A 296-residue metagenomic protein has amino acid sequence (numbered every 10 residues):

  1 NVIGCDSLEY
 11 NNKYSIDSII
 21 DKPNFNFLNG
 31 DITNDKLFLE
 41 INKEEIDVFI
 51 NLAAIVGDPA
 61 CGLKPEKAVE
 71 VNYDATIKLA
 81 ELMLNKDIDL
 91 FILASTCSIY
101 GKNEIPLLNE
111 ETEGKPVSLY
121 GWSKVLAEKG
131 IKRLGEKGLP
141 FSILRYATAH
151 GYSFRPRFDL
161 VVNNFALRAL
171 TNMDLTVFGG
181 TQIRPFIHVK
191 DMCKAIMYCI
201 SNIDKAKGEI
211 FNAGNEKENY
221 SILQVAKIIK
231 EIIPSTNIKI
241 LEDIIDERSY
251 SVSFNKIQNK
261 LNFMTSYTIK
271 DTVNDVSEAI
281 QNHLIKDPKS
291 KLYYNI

Functional and structural regions predicted by a protein language model:
N1-P140, R145: N-terminal Rossmann-like NAD(P)+-binding domain of SDR-like oxidoreductases, especially those catalyzing
Y14-D17, E104-P106, F154-R157, V189-K190 (+2 more regions): Short aromatic-enriched loop/helix-cap "lid" or pocket-rim segments at secondary-structure transitions that line
T33, I99-Y100, A149-G151, M192 (+1 more regions): Conserved sequence/active-site signature of Rossmann-fold short-chain dehydrogenase/reductase
N34, V69, G151-R155, P185 (+1 more regions): Nucleotide-sugar-dependent glycosyltransferase donor-binding/catalytic pocket residues
C61, A147, I210-A213: Short-chain dehydrogenase/reductase
V117-L119, K129-R184, V189-I200, K227-I232: NAD(P)-dependent short-chain dehydrogenase/reductase
N172-M173, V177-I296: C-terminal substrate-binding subdomain of Rossmann-fold SDR/epimerase-dehydratase oxidoreductases
